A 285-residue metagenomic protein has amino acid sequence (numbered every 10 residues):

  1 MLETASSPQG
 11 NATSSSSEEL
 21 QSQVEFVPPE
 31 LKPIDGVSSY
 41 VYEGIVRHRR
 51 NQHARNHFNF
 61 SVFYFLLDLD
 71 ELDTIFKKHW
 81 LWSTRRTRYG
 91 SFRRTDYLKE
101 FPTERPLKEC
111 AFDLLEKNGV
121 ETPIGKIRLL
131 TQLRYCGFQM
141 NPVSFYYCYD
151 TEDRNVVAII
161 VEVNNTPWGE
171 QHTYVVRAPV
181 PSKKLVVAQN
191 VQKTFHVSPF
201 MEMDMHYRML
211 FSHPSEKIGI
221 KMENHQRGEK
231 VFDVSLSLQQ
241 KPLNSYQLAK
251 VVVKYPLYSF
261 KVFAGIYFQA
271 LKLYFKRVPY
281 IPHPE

Functional and structural regions predicted by a protein language model:
L2-S6, G10-N11, S16-E285: Mature, function-bearing regions of proteins
